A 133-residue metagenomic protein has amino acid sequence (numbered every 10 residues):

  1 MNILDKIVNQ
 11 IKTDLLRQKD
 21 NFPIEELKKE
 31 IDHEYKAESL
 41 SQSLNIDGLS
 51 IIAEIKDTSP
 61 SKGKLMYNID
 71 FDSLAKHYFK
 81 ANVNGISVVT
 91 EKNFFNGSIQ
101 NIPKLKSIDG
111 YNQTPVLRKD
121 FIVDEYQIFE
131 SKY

Functional and structural regions predicted by a protein language model:
N2-M66: An N-cap/entry alpha-helix motif that binds or orients negatively charged groups
E25-E34, P60-K64, N84-K106: Glycine-rich, proline-tolerant flexible connector loops at the mouths of alpha/beta enzymes
Y35-L49, N96-F121: Alpha-helix-loop-beta-strand connector modules within alpha/beta enzyme cores
L49-A53, N84-S87, T114-P115: Structural motif
E54-T58, L65-I69, K92-N96, P115-I128: Glycine-rich beta-to-alpha transition loops that act as phosphate-gripper elements at the mouths of alpha/beta enzyme
L65-S87, Y111-N112, E125-Y133: Alpha/beta enzyme core
